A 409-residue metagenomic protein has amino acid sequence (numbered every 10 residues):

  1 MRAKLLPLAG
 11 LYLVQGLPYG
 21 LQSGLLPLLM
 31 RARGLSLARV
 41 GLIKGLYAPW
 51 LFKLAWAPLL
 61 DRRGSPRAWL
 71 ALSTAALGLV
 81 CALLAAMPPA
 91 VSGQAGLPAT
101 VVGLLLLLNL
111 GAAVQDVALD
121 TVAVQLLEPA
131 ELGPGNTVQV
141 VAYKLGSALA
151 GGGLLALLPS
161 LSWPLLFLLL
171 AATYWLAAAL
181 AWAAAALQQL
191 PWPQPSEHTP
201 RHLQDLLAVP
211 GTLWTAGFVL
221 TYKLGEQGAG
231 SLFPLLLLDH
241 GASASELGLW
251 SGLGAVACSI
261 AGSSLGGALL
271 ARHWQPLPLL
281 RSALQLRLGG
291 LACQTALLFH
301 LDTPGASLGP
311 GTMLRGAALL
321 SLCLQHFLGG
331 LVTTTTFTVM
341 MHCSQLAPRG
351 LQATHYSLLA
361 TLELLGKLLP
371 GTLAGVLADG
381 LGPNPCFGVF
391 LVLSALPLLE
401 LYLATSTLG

Functional and structural regions predicted by a protein language model:
M1-W50, L213-F218, Y222-H240, L247-W250: Helix-loop boundary and gating motifs at the non-cytosolic
L26, A112-L127, L331-P348: Intracellular juxtamembrane helix-capping segments at the cytosolic ends of symmetry-related transmembrane helices
P49-K53, G133-L158, A255, A360-G371: Glycine-rich segments within core transmembrane alpha-helices of 12-TM secondary carriers
P49-W56, W250-R272, A283-Q294, G366-K367: Transmembrane alpha-helices of Major Facilitator/SLC transporters
F52-S65, L158, A261-L280, V376-D379: Helix-to-loop junctions at the C-terminal end of transmembrane segments in multipass secondary transporters
L72-L79, L165-A183, P385-A404: Symmetry-related core transmembrane helices of the 12-TM Major Facilitator Superfamily/SLC fold
Q189-T215: Juxtamembrane intracellular "pre-TM" segments in multi-pass secondary transporters
L280-T336: C-terminal transmembrane helical hairpin of 12-TM major facilitator-type secondary transporters
